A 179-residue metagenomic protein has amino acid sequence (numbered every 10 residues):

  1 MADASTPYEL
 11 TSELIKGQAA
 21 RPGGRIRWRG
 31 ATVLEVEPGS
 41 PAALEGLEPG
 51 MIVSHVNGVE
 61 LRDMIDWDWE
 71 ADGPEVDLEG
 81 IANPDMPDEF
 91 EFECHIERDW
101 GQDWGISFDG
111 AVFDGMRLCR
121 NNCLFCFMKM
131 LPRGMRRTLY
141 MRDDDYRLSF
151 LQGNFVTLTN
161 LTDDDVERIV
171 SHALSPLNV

Functional and structural regions predicted by a protein language model:
A2, P7-G17, P22, D68-F108: PDZ-domain C-terminal substructure recognizer with occasional recognition of PDZ-binding tails
R25-W28, S54: N-terminal alpha-helical interaction blocks
R29-P38, G58-L61: Short, structured beta-strand/loop micro-motifs enriched in basic residues and often containing a Trp
G30-V33, E75, C123, P176: A residue-level signal for beta-strand positions that form part of recognition/binding surfaces within mature
A42-R62: Conserved PDZ fold ligand-binding element
I65: Acidic phosphotransfer microenvironment of two-component signaling modules
M86-E91, R98-V179: Conserved Radical SAM active-site core
